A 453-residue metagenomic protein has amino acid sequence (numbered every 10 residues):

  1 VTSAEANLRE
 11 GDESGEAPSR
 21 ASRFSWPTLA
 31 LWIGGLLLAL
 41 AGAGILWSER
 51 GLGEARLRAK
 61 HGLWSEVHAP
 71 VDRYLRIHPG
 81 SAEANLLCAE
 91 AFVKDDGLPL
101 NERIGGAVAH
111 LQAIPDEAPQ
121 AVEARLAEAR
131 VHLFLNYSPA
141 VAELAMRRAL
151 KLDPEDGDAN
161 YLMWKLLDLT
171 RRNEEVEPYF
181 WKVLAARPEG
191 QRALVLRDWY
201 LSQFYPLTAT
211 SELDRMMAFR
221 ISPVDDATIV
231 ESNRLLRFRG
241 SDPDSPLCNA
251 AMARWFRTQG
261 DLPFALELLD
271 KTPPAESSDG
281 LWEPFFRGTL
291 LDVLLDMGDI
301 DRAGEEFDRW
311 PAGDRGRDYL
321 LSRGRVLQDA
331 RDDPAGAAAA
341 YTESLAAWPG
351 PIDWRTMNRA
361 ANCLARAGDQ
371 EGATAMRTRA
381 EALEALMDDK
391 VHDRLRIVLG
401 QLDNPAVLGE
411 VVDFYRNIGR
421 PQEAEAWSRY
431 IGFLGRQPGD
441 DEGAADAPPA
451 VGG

Functional and structural regions predicted by a protein language model:
R50-G80, L87, V93-L98, R215-V230 (+2 more regions): Alpha-helical segment of the N-proximal tetratricopeptide repeat
L52-G53, E83-L87, E123-E128, D158-K165 (+11 more regions): Alpha-solenoid helical repeat scaffolds
H61, D95, N101, L135-N136 (+6 more regions): Structural motif corresponding to the intra-repeat A-B loop/turn of tetratricopeptide repeats
R73-Y74, A113-I114, R148-A149, K182-V183 (+6 more regions): Canonical positions in the second alpha-helix
P79, P119, P154, P188 (+7 more regions): Short coil turns that delineate tetratricopeptide repeat
K165-Q191, L213-S222, A346, I352-W354 (+3 more regions): TPR/TPR-like (Sel1-like) alpha-helical repeat modules
